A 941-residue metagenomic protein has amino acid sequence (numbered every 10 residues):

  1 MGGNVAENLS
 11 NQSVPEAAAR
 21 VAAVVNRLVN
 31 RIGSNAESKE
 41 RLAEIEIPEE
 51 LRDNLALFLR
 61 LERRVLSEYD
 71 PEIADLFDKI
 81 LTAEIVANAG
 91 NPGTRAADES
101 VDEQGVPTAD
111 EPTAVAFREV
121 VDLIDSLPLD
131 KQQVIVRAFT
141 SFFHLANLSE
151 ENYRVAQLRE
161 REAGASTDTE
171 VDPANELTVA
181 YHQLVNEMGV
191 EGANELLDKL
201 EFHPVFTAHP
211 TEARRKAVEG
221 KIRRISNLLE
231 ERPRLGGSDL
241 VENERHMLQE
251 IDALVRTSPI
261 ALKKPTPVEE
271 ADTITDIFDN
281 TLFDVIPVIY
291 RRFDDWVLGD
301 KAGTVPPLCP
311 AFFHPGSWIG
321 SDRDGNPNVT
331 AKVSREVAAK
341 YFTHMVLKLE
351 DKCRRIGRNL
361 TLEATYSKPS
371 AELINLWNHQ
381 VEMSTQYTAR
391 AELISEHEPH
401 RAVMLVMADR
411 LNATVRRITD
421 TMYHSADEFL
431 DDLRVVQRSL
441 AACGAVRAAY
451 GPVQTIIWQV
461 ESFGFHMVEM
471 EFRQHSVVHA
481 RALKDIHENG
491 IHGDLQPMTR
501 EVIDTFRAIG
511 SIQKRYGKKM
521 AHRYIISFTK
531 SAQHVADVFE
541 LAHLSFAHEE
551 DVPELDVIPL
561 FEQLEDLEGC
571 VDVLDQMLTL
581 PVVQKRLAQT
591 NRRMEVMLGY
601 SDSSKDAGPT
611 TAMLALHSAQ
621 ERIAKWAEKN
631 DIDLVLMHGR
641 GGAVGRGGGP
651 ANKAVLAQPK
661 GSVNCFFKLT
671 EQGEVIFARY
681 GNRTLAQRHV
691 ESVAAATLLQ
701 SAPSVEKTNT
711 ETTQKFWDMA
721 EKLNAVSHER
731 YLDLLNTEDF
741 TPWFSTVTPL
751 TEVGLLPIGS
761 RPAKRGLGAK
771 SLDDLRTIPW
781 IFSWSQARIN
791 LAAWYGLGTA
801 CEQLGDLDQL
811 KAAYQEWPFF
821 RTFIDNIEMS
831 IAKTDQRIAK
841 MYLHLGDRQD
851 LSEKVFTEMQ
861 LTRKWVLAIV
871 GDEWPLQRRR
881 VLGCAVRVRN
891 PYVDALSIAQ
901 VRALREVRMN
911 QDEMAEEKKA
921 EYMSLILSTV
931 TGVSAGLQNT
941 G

Functional and structural regions predicted by a protein language model:
G2-E488, M498, L555, G648 (+5 more regions): Often metal-dependent polyanion-binding catalytic scaffolds in large enzymes
E40, V329-L360, S545-V726: Catalytic or ion-translocation cores adjacent to nucleophile or general acid/base/metal-coordination motifs in diverse
E49-R52, A56, A74, Q133 (+27 more regions): Conserved structured core elements
E62, I289, F293, V436 (+6 more regions): Hydrophobic alpha-helical packing residues
R401-D409, A413, R417, A445 (+6 more regions): Active-site cores of enzymes that catalyze phosphoryl transfer or operate on phosphate-rich substrates
R438, Y516-R523, E554-D556, D633: Short, surface-exposed connector motifs at secondary-structure boundaries
V596, E628, T670-D806: Ligand-binding clefts of soluble mixed alpha/beta catalytic domains
S745-G941: C-terminal accessory/interaction regions of large nucleic acid-associated machines
